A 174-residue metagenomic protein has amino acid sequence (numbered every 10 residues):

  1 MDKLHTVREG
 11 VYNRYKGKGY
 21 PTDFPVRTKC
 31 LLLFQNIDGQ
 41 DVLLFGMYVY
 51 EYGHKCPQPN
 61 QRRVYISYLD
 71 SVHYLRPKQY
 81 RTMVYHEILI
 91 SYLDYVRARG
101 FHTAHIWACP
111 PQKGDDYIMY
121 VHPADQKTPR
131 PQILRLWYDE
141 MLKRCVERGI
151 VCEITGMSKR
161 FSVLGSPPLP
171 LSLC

Functional and structural regions predicted by a protein language model:
M1, F34-N36, L69, C109: Structured loops at beta-to-helix junctions and adjacent beta-edge loops in soluble globular domains
M1, G10-R14, H122-P123, W137 (+2 more regions): Charged structural interfaces that engage phosphate-rich ligands and support phosphoryl-transfer chemistry
D2-L33, Q40-E51: Eukaryotic beta-rich interaction modules
K16-G19, V96, L142, G165: Generic alpha-helical secondary structure signal
D41-G149: Acyl-donor binding region in acyl/amide transferases
Q132-C174: Extended effector regions of multi-domain proteins
